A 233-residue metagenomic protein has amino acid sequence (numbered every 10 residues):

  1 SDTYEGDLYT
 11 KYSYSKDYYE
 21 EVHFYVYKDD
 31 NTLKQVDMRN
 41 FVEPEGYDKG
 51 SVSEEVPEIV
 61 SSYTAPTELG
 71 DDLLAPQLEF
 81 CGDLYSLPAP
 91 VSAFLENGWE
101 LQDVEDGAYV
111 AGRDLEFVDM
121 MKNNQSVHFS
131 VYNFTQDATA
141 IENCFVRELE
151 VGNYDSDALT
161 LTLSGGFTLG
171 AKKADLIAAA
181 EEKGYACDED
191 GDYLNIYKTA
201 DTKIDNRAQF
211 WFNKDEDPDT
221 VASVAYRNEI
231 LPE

Functional and structural regions predicted by a protein language model:
S1, P88, A158-A180: Secreted/surface-exposed cysteine- and glycine-rich disulfide frameworks
D2-D30, F41-Y47, A93-A140, A171-T220 (+1 more regions): A cross-family detector of function-defining hotspots
K11-S13, P76-L84, F117, L159-T168: Second-shell loop/turn segments in exported
T32-P57, V146-A158, A222-E233: A short, surface-exposed interaction/processing loop segment used at functional sites
Y47-Y85: N-terminal low-complexity, Pro/Thr/Ser-rich intrinsically disordered segments that act as propeptides or flexible
L69-L74, G152-L161: Short, conserved helix/loop micro-motifs enriched in His/Cys and acidic residues
E79-L95, W99: Extracellular/luminal Pro/Thr/Ser-rich low-complexity repeat and linker "mucin-like" segments that act as
T139-R147: Membrane-interacting alpha-helical segments
